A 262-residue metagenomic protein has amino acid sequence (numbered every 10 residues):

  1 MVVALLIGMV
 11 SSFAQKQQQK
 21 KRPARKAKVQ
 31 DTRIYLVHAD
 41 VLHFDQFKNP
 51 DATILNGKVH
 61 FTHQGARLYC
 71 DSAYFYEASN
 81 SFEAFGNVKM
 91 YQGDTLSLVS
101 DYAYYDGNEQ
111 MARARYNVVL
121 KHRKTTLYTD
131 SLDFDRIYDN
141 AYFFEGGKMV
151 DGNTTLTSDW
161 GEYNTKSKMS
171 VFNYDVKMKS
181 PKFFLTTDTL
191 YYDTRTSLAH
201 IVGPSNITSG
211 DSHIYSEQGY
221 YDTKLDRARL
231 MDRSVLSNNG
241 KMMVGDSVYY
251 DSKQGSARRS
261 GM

Functional and structural regions predicted by a protein language model:
M1-G8: Bacterial N-terminal signal peptides
F13-M262: N-terminal amphipathic/hydrophobic interface segments
